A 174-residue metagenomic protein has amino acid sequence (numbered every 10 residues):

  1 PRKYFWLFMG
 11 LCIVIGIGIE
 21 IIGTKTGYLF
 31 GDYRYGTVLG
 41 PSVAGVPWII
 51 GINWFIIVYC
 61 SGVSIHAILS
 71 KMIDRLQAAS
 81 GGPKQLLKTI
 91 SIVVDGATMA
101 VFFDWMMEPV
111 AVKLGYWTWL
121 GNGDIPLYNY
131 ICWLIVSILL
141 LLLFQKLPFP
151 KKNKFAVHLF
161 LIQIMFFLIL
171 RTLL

Functional and structural regions predicted by a protein language model:
P1-L174: Aromatic-rich, lipid-facing transmembrane alpha helices and their immediate juxtamembrane interface loops in integral
